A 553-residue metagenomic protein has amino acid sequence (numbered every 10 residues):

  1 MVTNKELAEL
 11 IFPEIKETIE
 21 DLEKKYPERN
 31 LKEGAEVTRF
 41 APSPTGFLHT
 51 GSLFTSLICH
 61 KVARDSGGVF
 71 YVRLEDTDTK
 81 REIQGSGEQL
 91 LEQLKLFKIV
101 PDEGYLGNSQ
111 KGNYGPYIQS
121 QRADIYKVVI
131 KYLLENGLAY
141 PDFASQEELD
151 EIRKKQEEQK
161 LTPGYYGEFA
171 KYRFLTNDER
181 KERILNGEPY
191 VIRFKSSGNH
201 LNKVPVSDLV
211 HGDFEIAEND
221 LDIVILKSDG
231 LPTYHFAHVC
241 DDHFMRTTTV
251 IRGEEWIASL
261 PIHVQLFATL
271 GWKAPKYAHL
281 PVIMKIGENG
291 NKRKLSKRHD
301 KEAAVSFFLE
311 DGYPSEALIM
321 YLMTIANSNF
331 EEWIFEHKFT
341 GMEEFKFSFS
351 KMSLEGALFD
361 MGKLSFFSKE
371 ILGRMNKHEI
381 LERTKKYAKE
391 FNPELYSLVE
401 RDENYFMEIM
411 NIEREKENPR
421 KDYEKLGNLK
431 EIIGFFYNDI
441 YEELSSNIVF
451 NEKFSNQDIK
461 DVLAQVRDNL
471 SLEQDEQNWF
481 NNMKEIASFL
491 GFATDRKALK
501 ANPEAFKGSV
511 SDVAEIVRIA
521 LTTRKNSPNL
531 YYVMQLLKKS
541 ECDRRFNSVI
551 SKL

Functional and structural regions predicted by a protein language model:
V2-E158, A258-W272, A317: N-terminal Rossmann-like or analogous alpha/beta NTP/dinucleotide-binding catalytic cores that position adenine
I19, L94-P101, L134-P141, R153-Q156 (+10 more regions): A generic secondary-structure signal for well-formed alpha-helical elements
A35-R39, Y71, D300-A303, G341-F349 (+1 more regions): Short amphipathic alpha-helical segments and their helix-coil junctions
T38-T45, Y71-D76, F244-V250, E302-V305 (+3 more regions): Glycine- and acidic
C59, L90, L133, G137 (+8 more regions): Residue-level signal for inorganic ion chemistry
Y140-L295, A304-V305, K425, A464-K484 (+1 more regions): Active-site cores that bind ATP or allylic diphosphates and position pyrophosphate for catalysis
L270-K453, T522-L553: Catalytic adenosine-cofactor/nucleotide-binding cores of aminoacyl-tRNA synthetases and other
K484-L553: Charged substrate- and nucleic-acid-binding regions of tRNA-handling and nucleotidyl-transfer enzymes, centered on
